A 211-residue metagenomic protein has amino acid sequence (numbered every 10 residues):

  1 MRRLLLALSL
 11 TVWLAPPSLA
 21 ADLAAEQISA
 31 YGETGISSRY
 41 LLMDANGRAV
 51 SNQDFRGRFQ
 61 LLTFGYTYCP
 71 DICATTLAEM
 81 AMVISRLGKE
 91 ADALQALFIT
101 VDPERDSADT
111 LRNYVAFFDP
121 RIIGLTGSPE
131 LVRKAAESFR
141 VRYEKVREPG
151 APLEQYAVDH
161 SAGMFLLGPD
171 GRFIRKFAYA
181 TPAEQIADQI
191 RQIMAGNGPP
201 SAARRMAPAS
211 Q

Functional and structural regions predicted by a protein language model:
M1-R39, M43, I193-Q211: N-terminal targeting signals for export/organelle localization
S37-S38, Q60, S161-A162: Short loop/turn microsegments at loop-to-beta-strand junctions
Y40-Q60, I84: A short beta-strand-turn-helix
N52-T76, M80: Short active-site neighborhood of thiol/selenol oxidoreductases, capturing the structured segment around
F59, G65, I84-A91, V115-F118 (+4 more regions): Sec/Tat-exported extracytoplasmic proteins
Y66-T67, I99-E104, P120, S128-P129 (+3 more regions): Solvent-exposed coil/turn segments that connect beta secondary-structure elements in extracytoplasmic/periplasmic
T75-A135: Structural microenvironment flanking redox-active thiols in thiol-disulfide oxidoreductases
L131-Q189: Thiol/disulfide oxidoreductase modules built on the thioredoxin-like
